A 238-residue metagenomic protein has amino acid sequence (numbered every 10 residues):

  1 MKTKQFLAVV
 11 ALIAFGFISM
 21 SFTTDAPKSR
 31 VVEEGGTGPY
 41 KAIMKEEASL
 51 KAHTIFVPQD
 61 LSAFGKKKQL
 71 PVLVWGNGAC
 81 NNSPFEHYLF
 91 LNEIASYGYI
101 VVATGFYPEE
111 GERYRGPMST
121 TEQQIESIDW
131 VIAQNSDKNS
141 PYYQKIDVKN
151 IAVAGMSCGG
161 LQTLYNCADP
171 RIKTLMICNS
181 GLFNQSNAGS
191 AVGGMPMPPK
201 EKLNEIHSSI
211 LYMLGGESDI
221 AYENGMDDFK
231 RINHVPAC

Functional and structural regions predicted by a protein language model:
V10-I18: Bacterial N-terminal signal peptides
T24-K68: N-terminal cap/lid segment of alpha/beta-hydrolase-fold proteins
S62-Q69, Y114-L161: Gly/Ser-rich "nucleophile elbow"/oxyanion-hole loop immediately N-terminal to the catalytic nucleophile in hydrolases
K67-G78: Short beta-strand element of the alpha/beta-hydrolase
C80-E86, F90, P108-E126: Catalytic nucleophile-loop/oxyanion-hole region of alpha/beta-hydrolase and closely related hydrolase-like folds
F85-T104: Short amphipathic alpha-helix adjacent to the substrate-entry channel of hydrolases
G160-P170: Short glycine-enriched nucleophile-adjacent loop and the immediately C-terminal alpha-helix near the catalytic center
K173-C238: The feature captures the conserved acid-bearing segment of alpha/beta-hydrolase catalytic domains
